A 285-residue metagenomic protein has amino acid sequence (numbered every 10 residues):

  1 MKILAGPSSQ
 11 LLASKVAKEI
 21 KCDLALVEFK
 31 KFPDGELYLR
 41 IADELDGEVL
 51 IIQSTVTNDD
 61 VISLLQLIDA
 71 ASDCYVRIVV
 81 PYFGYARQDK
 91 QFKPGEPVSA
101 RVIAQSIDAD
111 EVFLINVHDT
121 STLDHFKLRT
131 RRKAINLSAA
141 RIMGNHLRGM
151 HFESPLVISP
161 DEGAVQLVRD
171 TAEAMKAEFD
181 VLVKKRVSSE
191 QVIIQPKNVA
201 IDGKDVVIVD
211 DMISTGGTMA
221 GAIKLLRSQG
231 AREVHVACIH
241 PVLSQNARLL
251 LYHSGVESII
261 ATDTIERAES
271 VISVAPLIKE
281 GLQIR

Functional and structural regions predicted by a protein language model:
M1-R285: PRPP-associated nucleotide enzymes
